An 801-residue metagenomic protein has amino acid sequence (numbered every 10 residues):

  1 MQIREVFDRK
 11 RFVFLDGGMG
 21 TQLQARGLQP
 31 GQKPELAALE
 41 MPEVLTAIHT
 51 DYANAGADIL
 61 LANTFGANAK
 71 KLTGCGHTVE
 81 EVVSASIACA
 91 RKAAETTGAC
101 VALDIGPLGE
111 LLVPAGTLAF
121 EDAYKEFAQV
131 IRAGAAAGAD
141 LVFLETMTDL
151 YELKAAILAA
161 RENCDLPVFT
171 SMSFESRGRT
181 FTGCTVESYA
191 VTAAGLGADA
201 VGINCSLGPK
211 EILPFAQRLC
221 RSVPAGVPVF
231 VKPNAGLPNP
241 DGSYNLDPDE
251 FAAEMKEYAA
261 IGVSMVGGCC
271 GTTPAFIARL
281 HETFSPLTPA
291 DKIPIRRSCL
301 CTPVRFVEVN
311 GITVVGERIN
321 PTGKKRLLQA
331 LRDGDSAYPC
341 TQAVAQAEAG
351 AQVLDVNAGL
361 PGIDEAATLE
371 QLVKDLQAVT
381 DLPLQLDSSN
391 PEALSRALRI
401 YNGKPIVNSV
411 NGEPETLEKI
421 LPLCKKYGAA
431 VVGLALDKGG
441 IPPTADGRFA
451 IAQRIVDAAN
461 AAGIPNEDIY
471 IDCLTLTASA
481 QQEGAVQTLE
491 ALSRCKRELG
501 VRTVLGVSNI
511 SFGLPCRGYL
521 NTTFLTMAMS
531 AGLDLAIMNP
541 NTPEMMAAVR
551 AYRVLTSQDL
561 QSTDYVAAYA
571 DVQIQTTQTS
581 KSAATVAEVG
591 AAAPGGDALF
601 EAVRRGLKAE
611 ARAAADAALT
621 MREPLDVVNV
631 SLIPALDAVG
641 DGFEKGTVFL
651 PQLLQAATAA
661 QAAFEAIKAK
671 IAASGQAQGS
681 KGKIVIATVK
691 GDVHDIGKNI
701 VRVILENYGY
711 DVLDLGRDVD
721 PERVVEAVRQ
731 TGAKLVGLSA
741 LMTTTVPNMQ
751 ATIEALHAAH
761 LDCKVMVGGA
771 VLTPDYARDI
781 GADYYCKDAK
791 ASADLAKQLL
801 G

Functional and structural regions predicted by a protein language model:
M1-G801: Domain-level signal for soluble alpha/beta catalytic cores
